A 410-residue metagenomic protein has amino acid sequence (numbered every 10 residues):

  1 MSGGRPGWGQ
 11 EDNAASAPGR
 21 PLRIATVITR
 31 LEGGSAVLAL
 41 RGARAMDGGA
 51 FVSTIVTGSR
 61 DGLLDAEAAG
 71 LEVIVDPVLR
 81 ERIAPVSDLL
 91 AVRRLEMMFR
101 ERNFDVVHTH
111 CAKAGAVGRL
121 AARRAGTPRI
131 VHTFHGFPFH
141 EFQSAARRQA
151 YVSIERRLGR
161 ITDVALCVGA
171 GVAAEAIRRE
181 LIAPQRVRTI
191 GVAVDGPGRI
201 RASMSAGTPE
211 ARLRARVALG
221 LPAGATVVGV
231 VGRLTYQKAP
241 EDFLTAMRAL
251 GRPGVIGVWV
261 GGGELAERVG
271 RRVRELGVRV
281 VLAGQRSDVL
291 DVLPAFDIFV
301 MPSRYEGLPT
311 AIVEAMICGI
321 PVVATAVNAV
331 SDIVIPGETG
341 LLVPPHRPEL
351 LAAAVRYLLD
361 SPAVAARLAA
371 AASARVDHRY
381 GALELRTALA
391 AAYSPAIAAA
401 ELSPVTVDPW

Functional and structural regions predicted by a protein language model:
G3, G19-P21, A25-G33, V37-L89 (+3 more regions): N-terminal strand-loop element at the rim of the active site of nucleotide-sugar-dependent glycosyltransferases
A36-R44, T226, V230-A249, E264-G270 (+2 more regions): A conserved mid-protein helix/loop that constitutes part of the nucleotide-sugar donor-binding site
T109-G115, F134: Short His-centered aromatic/hydrophobic patch
I161-V187, G191-G198: A short, active-site helix/loop in glycosyltransferases that binds the activated sugar's phosphate group
R214-V217, Y357, V364-R379, L385-A390: A short, well-ordered alpha-helix in the C-terminal region of glycosyltransferases
Q285, R304: Aromatic "clamp/platform" in nucleotide-sugar-dependent glycosyltransferases that forms part of the donor/acceptor
P321-A324, V334: Short hydrophobic beta-strand element within catalytic cores of glycosyltransferases and related nucleotide-activated
P336-G337, L341-P348, Y357-A363: Conserved acidic donor-binding segment of nucleotide-sugar-dependent glycosyltransferases
